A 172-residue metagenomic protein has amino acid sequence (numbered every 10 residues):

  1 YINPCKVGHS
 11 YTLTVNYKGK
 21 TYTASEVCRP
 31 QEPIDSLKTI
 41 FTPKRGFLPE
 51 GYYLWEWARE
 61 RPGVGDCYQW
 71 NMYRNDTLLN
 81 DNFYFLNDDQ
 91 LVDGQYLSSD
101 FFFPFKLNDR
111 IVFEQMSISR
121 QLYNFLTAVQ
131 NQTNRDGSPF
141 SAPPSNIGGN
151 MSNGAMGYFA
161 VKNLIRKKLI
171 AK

Functional and structural regions predicted by a protein language model:
Y1-K172: A sequence/structural signal for flexible, mid-protein segments enriched in small/helix-disrupting residues
